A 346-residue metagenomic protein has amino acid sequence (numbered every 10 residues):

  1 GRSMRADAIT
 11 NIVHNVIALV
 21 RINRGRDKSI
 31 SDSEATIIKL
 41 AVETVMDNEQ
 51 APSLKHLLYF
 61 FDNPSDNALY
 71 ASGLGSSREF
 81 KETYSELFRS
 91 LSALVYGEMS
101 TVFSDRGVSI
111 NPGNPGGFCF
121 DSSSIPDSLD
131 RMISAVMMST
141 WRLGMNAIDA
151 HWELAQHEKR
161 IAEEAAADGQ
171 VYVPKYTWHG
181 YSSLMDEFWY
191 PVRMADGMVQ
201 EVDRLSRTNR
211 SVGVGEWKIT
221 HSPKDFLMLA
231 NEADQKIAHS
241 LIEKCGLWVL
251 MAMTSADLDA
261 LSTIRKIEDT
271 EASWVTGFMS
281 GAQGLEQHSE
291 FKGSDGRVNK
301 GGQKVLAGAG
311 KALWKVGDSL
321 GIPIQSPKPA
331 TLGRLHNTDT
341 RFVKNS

Functional and structural regions predicted by a protein language model:
G1-R5, M194, M198-G321: Conserved ATP-driven motor cores of ASCE-family P-loop NTPases powering translocation/secretion/packaging/pilus
G1-V214, K304-V305, W314: P-loop NTPase motor domains
V13, F80, Y84-F88, M279 (+3 more regions): Extended hydrophobic/Leu-rich segments
D27, L129-I133, M194-D196, L229 (+3 more regions): Short conserved micro-motifs at the rims of enzyme active sites and ligand-binding pockets
E43-Y59, G116-G117, M251-A252, D259-D269 (+2 more regions): Short, exposed beta-strand "edge-strand" segments with a Pro/Gly-rich flavor and a Y/T-containing core
S109, S124-P126, F188-Y190, P223-K224 (+3 more regions): Short, glycine-/Ser/Thr-/acidic-enriched flexible segments
M137-R142, V202-R204, I267-A272, T331-L335 (+1 more regions): Short, low-complexity, polar/charged sequence segments that are solvent-exposed and flexible
L306-A307, W314-S346: C-terminal alpha-helical "lid" subdomain
